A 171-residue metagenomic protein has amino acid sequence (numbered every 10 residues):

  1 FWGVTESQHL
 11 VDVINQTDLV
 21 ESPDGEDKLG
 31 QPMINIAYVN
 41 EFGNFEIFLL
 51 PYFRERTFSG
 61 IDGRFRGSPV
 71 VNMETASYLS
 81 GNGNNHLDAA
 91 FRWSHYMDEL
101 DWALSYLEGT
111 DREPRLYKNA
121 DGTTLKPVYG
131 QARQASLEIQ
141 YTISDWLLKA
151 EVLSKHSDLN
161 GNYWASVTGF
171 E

Functional and structural regions predicted by a protein language model:
F1, L50-Y52, L107-G109, T142 (+1 more regions): Outer-membrane beta-barrel pore domains and translocons
F1-F65, D98: Outer membrane beta-barrel
T5-V11, F58-R64, P114-T123, N160-V167: Outer-membrane beta-barrel translocator domains and adjoining extracellular loop/strand segments of Gram-negative
T17-L19, R54-R56, D111-E113, K155-L159: Sequence/structural signature of outer-membrane beta-barrel proteins
P23-E26, S80-N85, L125-Q131, D158-V167: Replace "Gram-negative outer membrane beta-barrel proteins" with "bacterial and organellar outer membrane beta-barrel
I34-Y38, F91-H95, L104, L137-Y141 (+1 more regions): Residues on the lipid-exposed face of transmembrane beta-strands in outer-membrane beta-barrel proteins
F45-I47, W102-L104, L148-A150: Transmembrane beta-strands of outer-membrane beta-barrel proteins
Y129-E171: Long, well-ordered mid-to-C-terminal structural blocks that present hydrophobic/aromatic surfaces
